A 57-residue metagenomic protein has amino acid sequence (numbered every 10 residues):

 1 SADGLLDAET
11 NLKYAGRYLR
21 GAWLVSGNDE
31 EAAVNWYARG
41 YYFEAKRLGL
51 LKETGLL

Functional and structural regions predicted by a protein language model:
S1-E31: Alpha-helical segment that forms one wall of the substrate-binding/catalytic cleft in peptidoglycan-active domains
A33-L57: Catalytic and substrate-binding regions of cell-wall glycan-acting enzymes that process beta-1,4-linked
